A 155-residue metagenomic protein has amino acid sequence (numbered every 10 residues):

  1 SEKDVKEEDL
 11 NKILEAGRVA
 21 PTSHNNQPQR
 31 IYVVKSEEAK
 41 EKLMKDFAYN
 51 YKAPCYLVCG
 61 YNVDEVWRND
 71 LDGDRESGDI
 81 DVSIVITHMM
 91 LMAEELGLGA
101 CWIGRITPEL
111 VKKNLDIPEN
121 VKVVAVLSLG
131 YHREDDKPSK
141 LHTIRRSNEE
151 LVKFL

Functional and structural regions predicted by a protein language model:
S1-L155: Acidic, surface-exposed loops and disordered segments
